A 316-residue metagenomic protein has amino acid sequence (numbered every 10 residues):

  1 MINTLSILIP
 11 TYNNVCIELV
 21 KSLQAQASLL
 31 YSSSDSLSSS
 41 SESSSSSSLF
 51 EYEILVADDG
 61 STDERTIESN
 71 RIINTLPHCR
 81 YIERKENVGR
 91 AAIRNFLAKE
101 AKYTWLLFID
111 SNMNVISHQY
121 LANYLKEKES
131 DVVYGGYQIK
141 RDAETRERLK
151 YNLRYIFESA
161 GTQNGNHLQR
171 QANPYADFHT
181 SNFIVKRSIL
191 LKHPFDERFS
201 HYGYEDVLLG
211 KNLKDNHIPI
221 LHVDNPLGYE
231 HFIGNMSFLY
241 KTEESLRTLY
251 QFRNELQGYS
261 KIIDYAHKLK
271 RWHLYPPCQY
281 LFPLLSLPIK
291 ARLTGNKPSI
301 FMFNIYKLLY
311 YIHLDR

Functional and structural regions predicted by a protein language model:
N13-S32: Short, well-formed alpha-helical segments that are part of the catalytic scaffolds of diverse glycosyltransferases
L55-E68, M113-N114: A conserved acidic beta->alpha catalytic loop
R84-A101: Glycine-rich, basic loop-to-helix element that forms the pyrophosphate-binding segment of sugar-nucleotide handling
L106: Short aromatic/hydrophobic "clamp" motif used to bind/position activated sugar donors
H118-K150: Conserved donor NDP-sugar-binding/catalytic core segment of glycosyltransferases
L153-Y175: Short, flexible, basic/aromatic active-site loop/helix in glycosyltransferases
H201-L209: Acidic donor-binding loop at a coil-to-helix junction in glycosyltransferase catalytic cores that engages
E244-R247, K261-R316: Non-catalytic, C-terminal membrane-associated alpha-helical segments of glycosyltransferases
